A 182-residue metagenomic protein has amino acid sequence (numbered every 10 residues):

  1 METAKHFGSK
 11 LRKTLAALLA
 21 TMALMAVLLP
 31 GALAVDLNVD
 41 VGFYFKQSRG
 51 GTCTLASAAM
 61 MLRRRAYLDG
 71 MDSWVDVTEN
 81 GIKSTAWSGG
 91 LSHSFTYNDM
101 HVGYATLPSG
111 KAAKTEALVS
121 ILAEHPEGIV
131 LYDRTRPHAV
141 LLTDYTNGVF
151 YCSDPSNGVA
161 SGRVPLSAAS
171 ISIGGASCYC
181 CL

Functional and structural regions predicted by a protein language model:
T3-L18: Bacterial N-terminal signal peptides that target proteins for export
K10, L55, C180-L182: Residue-level detector of bioactive/disordered segments in secreted/extracellular proteins and virion assembly
A17-V27: Bacterial N-terminal signal peptides
L28-L37: Sec-dependent signal peptide cleavage junction
D36-Y44, A59-L182: Conserved active-site-adjacent core of cysteine acyl-enzyme catalytic domains
Q47-A56, A112: Soluble non-cytosolic domains of exported or imported proteins
